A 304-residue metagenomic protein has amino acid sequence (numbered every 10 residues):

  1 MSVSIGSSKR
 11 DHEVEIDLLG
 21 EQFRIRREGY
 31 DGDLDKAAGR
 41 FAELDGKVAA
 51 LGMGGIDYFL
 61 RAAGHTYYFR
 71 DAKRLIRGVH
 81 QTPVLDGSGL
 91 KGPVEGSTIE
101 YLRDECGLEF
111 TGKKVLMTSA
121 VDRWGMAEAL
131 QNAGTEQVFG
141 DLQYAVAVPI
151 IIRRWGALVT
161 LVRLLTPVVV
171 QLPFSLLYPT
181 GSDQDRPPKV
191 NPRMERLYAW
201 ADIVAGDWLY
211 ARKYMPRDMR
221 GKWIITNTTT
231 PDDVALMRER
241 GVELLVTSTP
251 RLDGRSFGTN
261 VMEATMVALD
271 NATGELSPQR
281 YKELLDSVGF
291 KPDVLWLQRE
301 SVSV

Functional and structural regions predicted by a protein language model:
M1-G112, N132-A133, I203-G206, R220-T228 (+2 more regions): Metallocofactor- and cofactor-centric catalytic cores in central/energy metabolism, strongly enriched
K9-H12, L60, G125-M126, A147-V148 (+1 more regions): Short, charged/polar "capping" segments at the starts of alpha-helices and the immediately preceding loops
Y30, T118-A120, Q184-P188: Active-site glycine- and acidic-residue-rich loops that bind and position anionic ligands or nucleotide-like cofactors
D35-A42, R186-W200, G206-M215, T229-A235: A short, acidic, amphipathic alpha-helical segment used as a generic capping/interface helix at domain edges
L90-I152: Conserved beta-alpha
V146-R153, D233-R240, D253-V261: Short, charged, surface-exposed secondary-structure boundary motifs
A147-I203, L209, M219: Active-site rim loops that border cofactor/substrate pockets in soluble metabolic enzymes
L177-P192, R280-K291, W296-V302: Terminal alpha-helical anchor/extension segments at protein ends
